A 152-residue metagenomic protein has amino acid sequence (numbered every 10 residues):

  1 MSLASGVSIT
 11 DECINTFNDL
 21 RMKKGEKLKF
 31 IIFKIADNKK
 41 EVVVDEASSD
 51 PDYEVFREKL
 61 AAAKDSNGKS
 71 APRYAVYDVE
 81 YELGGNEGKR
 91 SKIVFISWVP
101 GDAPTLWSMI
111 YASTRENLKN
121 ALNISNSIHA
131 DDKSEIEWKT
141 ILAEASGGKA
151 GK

Functional and structural regions predicted by a protein language model:
M1-I93, S97-K152: Long, low-complexity regulatory segments enriched in Ser/Thr/Pro/Gly and acidic residues
